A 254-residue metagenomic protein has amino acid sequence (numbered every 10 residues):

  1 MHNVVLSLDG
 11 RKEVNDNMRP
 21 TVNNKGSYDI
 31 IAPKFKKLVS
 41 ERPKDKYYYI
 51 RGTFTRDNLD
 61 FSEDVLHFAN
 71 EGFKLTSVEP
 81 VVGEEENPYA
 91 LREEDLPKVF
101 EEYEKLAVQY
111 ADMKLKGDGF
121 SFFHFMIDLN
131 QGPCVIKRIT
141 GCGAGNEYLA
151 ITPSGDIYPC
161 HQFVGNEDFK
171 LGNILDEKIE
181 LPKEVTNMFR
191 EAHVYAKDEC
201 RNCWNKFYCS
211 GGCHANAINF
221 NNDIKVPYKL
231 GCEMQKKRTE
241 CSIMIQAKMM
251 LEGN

Functional and structural regions predicted by a protein language model:
M1-V81: Radical SAM/AdoMet-radical enzyme domain recognition
E13-M18, L75-P97, G119-P133, Y158 (+1 more regions): Flexible glycine/acidic-rich beta-alpha junction loops that bind and position SAM and/or redox cofactors in anaerobic
V14, T21-A32, K44-R51, E84-S121: Short acidic, glycine/proline-enriched helix-loop-strand junctions
T53, P133-C134: Basic/polar, acidic-poor N-terminal "presequence/leader" segments that form or can form short amphipathic helices
K98-Q131, Q162-S210: C-terminal accessory region of radical SAM enzymes
C142-G145: Short, small/polar residue-rich loop motifs at catalytic or cofactor-binding pockets
S154, P159, Y195-N254: Radical SAM enzyme core and accessory elements
